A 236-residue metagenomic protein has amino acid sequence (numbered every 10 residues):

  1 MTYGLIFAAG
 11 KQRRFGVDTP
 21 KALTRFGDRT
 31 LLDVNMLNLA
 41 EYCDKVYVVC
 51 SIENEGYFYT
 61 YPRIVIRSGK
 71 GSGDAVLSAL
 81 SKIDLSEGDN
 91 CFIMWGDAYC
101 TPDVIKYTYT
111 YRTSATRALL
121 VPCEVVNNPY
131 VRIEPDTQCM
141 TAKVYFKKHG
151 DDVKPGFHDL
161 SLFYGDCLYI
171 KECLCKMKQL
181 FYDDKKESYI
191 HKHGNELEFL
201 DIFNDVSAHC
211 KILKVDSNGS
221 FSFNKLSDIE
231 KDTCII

Functional and structural regions predicted by a protein language model:
M1-E55, K106-Y107: N-terminal glycine-rich phosphate-binding loop and ensuing alpha1 helix
Y3, D44-V46, N90, T116-R117 (+1 more regions): Residues at the starts of beta-strands that form the adenosine-phosphate
G10, D97, K225: Active-site glycine-centered loops adjacent to acidic/histidine catalytic or metal-binding residues that shape
L23, R63-I64, R117-L119, C210-K214 (+1 more regions): Conserved beta-strand scaffold positions in the cores of enzyme catalytic domains, especially in NTP/NDP-utilizing
L31-N35, A75-A79, K143, K147 (+1 more regions): Well-ordered alpha-helical segments embedded in enzymatic catalytic cores
M36-E41, N54-Y61, I83, T108-T113 (+2 more regions): Alpha-helix C-terminal capping segments
G56-T137, E172: Conserved beta-loop-beta/alpha segment of the NTase-like Rossmann-fold superfamily that binds/positions NTPs
C139-I236: Catalytic-core segments of class I nucleotidyltransferases/pyrophosphorylases that form NMP-activated intermediates
